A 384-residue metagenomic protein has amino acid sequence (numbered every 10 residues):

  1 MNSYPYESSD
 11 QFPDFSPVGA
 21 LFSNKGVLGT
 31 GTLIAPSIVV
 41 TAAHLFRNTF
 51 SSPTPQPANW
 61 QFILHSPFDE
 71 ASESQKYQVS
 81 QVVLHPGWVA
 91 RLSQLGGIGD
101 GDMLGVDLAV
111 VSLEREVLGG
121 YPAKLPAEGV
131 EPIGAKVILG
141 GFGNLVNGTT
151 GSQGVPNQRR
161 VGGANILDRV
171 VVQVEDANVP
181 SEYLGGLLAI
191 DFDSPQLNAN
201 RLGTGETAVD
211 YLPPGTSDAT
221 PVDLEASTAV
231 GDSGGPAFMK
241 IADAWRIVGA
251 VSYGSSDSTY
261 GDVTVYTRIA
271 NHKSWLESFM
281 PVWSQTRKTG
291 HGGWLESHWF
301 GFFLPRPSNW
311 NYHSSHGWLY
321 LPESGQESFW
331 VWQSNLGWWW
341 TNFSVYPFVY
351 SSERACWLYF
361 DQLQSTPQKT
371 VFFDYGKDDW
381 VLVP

Functional and structural regions predicted by a protein language model:
M1-G26, T30: N-terminal activation segment of mature serine protease catalytic domains
N2-P13, P55-E131, F142-V146, S152-V161 (+1 more regions): Conserved catalytic-core segment of clan PA serine endopeptidases
S9-Q11, P17, T32-R47, P53-Q61 (+3 more regions): C-terminal subregion of chymotrypsin/trypsin-like serine protease catalytic domains
P13-A20, V137, P307-N309, V345-P347: Short, hydrophobic/aromatic-rich segments at coil-to-beta transitions
P17, G29-T30, A35, V39 (+7 more regions): Structural detector for hydrophobic anchor residues on beta-strands
G19-S23, V39, A109-L113, K136-G141: A structural motif
F46-T49, L145-N147: Short glycine/acidic-enriched loop and turn motifs that connect beta-strands
V282-P384: Repetitive, compositionally biased segments used for assembly/scaffolding
